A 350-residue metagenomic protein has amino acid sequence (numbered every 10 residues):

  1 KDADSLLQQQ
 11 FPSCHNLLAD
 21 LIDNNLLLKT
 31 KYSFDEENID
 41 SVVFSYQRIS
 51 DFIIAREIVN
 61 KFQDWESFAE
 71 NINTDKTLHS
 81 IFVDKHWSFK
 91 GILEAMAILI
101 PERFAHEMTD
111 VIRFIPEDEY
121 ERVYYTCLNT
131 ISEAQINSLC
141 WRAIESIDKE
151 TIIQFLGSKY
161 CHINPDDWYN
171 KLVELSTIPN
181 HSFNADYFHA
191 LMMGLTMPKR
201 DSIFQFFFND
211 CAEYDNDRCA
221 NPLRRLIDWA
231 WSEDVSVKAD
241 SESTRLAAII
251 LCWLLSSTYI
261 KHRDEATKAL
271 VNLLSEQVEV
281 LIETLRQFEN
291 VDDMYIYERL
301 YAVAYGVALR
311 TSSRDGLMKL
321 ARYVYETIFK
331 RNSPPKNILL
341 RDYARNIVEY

Functional and structural regions predicted by a protein language model:
A3-C161, M197, A212-N216: C-terminal leucine-rich, beta-strand-based interaction scaffolds used for sensing/assembly
L6, E107-R113, W141, S236-A239 (+2 more regions): HEAT/armadillo-like alpha-solenoid scaffolds in large eukaryotic assembly and transport factors
L28, N60, D64, S88-F89 (+8 more regions): Alpha-solenoid repeat scaffolds
N71, T77-I81, I112-D118, L195-M197 (+4 more regions): Solenoid-like repeat scaffolds
T74-K76, A95, E107-D110, A190 (+3 more regions): Alpha-helical solenoid scaffolds in eukaryotic proteins
E121-S256, E265, A308-L309, A321-T327 (+1 more regions): Extended alpha-helical scaffold segments
V235-Y295, R299: Extended amphipathic alpha-helical scaffold segments
L281-Y350: Long alpha-helical HEAT/HEAT-like repeat alpha-solenoid scaffolds in very large eukaryotic proteins, especially those
